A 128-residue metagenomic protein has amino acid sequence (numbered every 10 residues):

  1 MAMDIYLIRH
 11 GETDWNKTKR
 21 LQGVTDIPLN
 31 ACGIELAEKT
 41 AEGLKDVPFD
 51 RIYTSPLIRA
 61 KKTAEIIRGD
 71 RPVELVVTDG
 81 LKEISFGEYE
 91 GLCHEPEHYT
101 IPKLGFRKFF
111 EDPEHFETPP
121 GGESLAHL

Functional and structural regions predicted by a protein language model:
M1-Y6: Extreme N-terminal starter segment of soluble prokaryotic enzymes
L7-G11: Histidine-centered catalytic micro-motifs
E12-R71, V77, A126: Active-site-proximal alpha-helix that buttresses catalytic centers in soluble enzyme cores
R71-H127: Phosphate-handling substructures
